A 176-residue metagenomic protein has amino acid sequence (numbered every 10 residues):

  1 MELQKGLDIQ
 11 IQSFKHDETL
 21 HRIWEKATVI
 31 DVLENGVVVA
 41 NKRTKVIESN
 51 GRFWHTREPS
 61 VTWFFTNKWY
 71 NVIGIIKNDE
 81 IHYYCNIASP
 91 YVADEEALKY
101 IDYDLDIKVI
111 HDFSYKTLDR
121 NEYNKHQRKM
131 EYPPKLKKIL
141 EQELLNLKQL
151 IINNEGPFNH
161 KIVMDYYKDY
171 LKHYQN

Functional and structural regions predicted by a protein language model:
M1-E58: Charge-rich, low-complexity N-terminal segments
L3, N124-K125, E131-L145: Compact, glycine/acidic-enriched structural inserts
I11, V29, V39, V72-I73 (+3 more regions): Generic structural hydrophobic/aromatic packing signal, biased to beta-strands
V29-D31, F64, K108-V109: Well-ordered beta-strand positions
R52-V92, Y103: Phosphate/ribose-recognition catalytic cores of enzymes acting on nucleotide-derived substrates
N78-M130, P134: Conserved, surface-exposed functional patches that form binding/active-site neighborhoods
A93-D94, L136-K138, F158-H160: Juxtamembrane/interface motifs at transmembrane-helix termini
Q142-N176: Charged phosphate-binding loop/patch that engages nucleotide di/tri-phosphates or the phosphate backbone of nucleic
